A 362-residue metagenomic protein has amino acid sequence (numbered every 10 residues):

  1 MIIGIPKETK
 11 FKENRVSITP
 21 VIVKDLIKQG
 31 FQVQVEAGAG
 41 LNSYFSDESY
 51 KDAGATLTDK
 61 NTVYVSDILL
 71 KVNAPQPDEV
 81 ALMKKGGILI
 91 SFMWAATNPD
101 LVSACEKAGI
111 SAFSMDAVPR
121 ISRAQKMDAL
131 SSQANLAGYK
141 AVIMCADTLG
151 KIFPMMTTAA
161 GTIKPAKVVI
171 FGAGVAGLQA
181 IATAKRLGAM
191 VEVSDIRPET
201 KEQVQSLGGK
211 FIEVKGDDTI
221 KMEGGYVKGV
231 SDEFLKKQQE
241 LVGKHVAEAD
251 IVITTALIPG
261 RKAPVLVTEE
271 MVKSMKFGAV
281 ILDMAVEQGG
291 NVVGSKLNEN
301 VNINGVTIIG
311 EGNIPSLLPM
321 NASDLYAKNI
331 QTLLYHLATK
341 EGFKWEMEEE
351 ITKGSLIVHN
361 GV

Functional and structural regions predicted by a protein language model:
P6-K7, F11-F45, P154-H245: Glycine-rich phosphate/diphosphate-binding loop of Rossmann-like nucleotide-binding domains
K12-S17, D78-L82, S91, G225 (+2 more regions): Glycine/threonine-rich flexible loop motifs
V23, D47, V80, V102 (+4 more regions): Generic hydrophobic/aromatic pocket-lining and core-packing "Φ" positions
G54-D67, A74-P75, K221-V252, A256-E269 (+3 more regions): A structured beta-alpha segment of the ubiquitous adenosine-cofactor-binding alpha/beta core
I68-A146: Phosphate/diphosphate ligand-binding glycine-rich loop within oxidoreductases
A96-S122, R261-I314: Rossmann-fold NAD(P)-binding glycine/threonine-rich loop
D116, S122-A159, P165, V286 (+1 more regions): Adenosine-phosphate binding glycine-rich loop
